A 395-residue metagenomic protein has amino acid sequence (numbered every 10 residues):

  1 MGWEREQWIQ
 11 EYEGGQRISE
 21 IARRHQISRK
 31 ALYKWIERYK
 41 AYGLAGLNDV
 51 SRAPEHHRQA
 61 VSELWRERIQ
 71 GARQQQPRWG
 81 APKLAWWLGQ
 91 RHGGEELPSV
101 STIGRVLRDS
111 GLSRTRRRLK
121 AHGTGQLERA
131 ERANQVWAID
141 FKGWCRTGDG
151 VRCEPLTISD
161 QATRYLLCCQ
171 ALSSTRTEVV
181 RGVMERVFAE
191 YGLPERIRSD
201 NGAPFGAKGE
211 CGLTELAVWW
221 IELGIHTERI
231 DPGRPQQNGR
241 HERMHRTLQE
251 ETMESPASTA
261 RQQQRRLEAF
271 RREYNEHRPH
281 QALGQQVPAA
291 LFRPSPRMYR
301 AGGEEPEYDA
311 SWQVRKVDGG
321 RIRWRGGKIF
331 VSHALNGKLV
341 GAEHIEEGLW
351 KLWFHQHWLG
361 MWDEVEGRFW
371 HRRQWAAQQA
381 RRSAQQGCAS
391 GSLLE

Functional and structural regions predicted by a protein language model:
M1-Q16, R66-Q75: Short, amphipathic alpha-helical "recognition" segments used to contact nucleic acids or chromatin
W8, I21, L32-W35, G43 (+14 more regions): Mobile genetic element proteins and their domesticated derivatives, centered on retroelements and DNA transposons
L44-I139, W144, A203, T214 (+1 more regions): Basic, flexible linker segments flanking DNA-binding modules in nucleic acid-interacting mobile-element proteins
A60-L64, S101, R105-L166, S173 (+3 more regions): Mobile-element integrase/transposase regions, centering on the N-terminal DNA-binding/Zn-coordinating module
T175, M184, F188-G209, D231-G233 (+2 more regions): Acidic/histidine-rich, metal-coordinating catalytic segments
G209, E215-R300, G341, I345-E346: Charged alpha-helix within mobile-element recombinases
R271, N275-E395: C-terminal, beta-rich DNA-binding module of retroviral/retroelements integrases
